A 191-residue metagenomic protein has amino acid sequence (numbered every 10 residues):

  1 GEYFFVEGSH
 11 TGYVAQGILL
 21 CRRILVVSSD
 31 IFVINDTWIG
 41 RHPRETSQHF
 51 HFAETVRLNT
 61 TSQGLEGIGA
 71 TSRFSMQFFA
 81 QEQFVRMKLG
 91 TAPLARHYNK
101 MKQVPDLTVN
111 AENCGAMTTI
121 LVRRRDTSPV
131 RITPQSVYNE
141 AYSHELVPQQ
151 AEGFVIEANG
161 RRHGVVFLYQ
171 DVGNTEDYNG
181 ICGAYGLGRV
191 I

Functional and structural regions predicted by a protein language model:
G1-I191: CBM-like, beta-strand-rich accessory domains located in the C-terminal region of large, secreted polysaccharide-active
